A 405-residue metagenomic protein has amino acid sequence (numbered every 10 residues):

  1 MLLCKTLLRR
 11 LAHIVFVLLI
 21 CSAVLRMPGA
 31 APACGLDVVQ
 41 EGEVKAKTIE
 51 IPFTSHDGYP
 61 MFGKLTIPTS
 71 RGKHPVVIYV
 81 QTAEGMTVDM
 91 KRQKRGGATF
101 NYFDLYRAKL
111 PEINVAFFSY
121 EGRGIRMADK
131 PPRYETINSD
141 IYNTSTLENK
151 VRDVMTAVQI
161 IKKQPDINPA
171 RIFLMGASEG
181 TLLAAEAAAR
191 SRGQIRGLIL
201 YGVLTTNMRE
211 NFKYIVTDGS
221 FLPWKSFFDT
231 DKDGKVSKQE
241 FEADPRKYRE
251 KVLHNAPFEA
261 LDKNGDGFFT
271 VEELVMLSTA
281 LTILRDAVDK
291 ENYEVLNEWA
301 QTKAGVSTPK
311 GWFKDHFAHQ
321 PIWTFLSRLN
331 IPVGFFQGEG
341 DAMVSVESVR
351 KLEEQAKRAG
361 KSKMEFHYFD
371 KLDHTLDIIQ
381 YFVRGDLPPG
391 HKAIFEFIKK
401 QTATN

Functional and structural regions predicted by a protein language model:
C34-G72: N-terminal cap/lid segment of alpha/beta-hydrolase-fold proteins
K73-E84: Short beta-strand element of the alpha/beta-hydrolase
A83-F103, P111-E112, F117-E148, Q380: Cap/lid segment of the alpha/beta-hydrolase catalytic domain
I137-R152, T156-F173, D231-K232: Gly/Ser-rich "nucleophile elbow"/oxyanion-hole loop immediately N-terminal to the catalytic nucleophile in hydrolases
F221-D231, V252-G265: Primarily EF-hand calcium-binding motifs
L329, F335-Q337, D341: Short beta-strand/loop motif that positions the catalytic acidic residue of the alpha/beta-hydrolase fold
A342-S348: Conserved alpha/beta-hydrolase "acid-adjacent" motif
L372-L376, Q380-N405: Catalytic active-site module of serine/aspartate enzymes centered on a nucleophile-bearing elbow/loop
